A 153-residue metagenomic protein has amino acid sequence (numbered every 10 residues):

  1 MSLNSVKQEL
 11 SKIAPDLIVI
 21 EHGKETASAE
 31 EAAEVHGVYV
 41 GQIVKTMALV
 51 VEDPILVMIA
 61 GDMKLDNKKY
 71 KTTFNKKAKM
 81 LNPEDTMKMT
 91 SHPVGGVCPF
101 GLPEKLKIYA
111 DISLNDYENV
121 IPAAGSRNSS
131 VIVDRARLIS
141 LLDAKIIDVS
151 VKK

Functional and structural regions predicted by a protein language model:
M1-K153: Extended, low-hydrophobicity, polar/charged segments
